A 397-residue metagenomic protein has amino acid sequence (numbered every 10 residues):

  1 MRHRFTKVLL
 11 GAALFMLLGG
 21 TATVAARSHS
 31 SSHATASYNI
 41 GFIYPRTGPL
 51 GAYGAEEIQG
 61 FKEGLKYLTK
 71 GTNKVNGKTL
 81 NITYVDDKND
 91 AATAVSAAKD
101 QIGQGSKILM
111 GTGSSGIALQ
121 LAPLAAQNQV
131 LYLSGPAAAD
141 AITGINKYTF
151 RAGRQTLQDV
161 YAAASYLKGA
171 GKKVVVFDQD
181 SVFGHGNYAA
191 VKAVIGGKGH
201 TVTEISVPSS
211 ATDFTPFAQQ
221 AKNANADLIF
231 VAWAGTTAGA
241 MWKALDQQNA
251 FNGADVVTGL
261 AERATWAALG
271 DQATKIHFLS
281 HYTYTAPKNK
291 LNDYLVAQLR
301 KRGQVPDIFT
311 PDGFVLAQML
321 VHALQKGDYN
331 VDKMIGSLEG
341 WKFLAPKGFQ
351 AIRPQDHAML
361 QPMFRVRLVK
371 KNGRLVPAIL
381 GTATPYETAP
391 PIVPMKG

Functional and structural regions predicted by a protein language model:
M1-N39, K396-G397: Short, low-complexity disordered leader/linker segments with a strong preference for bacterial N-terminal type II
A34-K62, V85-A92, G113-G116, Q179-H185 (+2 more regions): Extracytoplasmic "Venus flytrap"
R46, T149-S209, D227-L228: An alpha-beta-alpha
A52-Q59, Y67, G71-T143, A152 (+2 more regions): Beta-alpha junction/loop-to-helix N-cap segments that form part of ligand/metal-binding clefts
A125-Q127, Y188-H281: Extracellular/periplasmic bilobed ligand-binding domains
K192, G235-A238, T285-K342: Extracellular/periplasmic ligand-binding modules, especially the Venus flytrap/periplasmic-binding
A244-F314, L380-K396: Extracellular/periplasmic periplasmic-binding protein-like sensory domains
P346-G397: Solvent-exposed, acidic/polar segments of extracytosolic/periplasmic ligand-binding ectodomains
